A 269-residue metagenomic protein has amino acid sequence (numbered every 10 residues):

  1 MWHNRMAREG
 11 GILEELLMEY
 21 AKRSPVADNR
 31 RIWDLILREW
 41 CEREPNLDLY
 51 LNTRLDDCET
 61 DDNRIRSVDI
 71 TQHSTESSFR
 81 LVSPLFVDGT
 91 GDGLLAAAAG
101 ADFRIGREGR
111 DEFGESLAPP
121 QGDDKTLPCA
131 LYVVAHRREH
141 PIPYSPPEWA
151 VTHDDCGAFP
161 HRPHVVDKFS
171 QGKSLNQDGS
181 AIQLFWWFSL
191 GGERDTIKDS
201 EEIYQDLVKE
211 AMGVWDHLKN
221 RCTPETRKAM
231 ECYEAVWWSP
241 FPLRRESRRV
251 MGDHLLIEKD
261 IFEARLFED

Functional and structural regions predicted by a protein language model:
M1-L13, L51-N52, D61-S67, Q72-D269: Flavin (FAD/FMN)-binding glycine-rich loop and adjacent Rossmann-like elements that form
M1-V26, R30-W33, C41: N-terminal FAD cofactor-binding segment of flavoenzymes
V26, R30, D34, S200 (+1 more regions): Solvent-exposed, acidic/flexible segments
I32, I36-W40, G213, H217: Amphipathic alpha-helical segments that form well-ordered structural scaffolds and often line/cohere around active
L37, D48, R66: Active-site-adjacent alpha/beta core region of enzyme catalytic domains
C41-E42, A96: A generic structural signal for well-ordered alpha-helical segments
R43-P45, R221-C222: Short, solvent-exposed loop/edge-beta patches enriched in aromatic
E44-D56: A conserved beta-strand/loop element that lines the FAD pocket in flavoprotein oxidoreductases
